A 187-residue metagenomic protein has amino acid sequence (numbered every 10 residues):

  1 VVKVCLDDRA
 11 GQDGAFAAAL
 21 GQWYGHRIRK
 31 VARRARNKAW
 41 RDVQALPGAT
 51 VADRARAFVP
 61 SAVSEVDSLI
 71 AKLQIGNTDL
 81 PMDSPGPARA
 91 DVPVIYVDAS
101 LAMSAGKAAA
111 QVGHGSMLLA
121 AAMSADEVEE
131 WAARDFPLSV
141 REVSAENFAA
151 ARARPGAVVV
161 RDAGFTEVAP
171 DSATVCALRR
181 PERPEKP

Functional and structural regions predicted by a protein language model:
V1-S139, V143-P187: Positively charged, small/polar-rich N-terminal and surface patches that mediate targeting and assembly and bind
